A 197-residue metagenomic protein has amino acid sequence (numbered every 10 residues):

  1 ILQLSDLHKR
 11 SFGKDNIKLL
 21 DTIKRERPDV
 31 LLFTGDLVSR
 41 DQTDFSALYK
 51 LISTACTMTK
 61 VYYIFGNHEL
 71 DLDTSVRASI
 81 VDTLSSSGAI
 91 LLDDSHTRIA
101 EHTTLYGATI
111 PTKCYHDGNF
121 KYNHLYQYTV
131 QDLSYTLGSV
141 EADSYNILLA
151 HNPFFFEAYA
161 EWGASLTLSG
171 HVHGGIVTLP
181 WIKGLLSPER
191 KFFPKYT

Functional and structural regions predicted by a protein language model:
L2-L92: Membrane-embedded segments
L7-F12, V38-Q42, N123-Q127, Y145-N146 (+1 more regions): Short, flexible loop segments at the rims of nucleotide/cofactor-binding pockets, characterized by
H8, L37-V38, H68-E69, H96-T97 (+3 more regions): Catalytic metal-binding/acid-base residues of hydrolase active sites
D29-V30, Y62, A89-I90, T103 (+2 more regions): Short, Asp-centered acidic motifs that coordinate Mg2+ and/or phosphate in catalytic or ligand-binding sites
I64-G66, D94, A108, L149 (+1 more regions): Generic beta-sheet signal
A78, D82-G88, A100-N146, F156-E157 (+1 more regions): Binuclear metal-dependent hydrolase catalytic cores centered on His/Asp/Glu-rich metal-binding motifs
D94-E101, T197: Short acidic-hydrophobic surface loop/beta-edge motif
I147, N152-T197: Conserved beta-sheet core of the metallophosphoesterase superfamily
